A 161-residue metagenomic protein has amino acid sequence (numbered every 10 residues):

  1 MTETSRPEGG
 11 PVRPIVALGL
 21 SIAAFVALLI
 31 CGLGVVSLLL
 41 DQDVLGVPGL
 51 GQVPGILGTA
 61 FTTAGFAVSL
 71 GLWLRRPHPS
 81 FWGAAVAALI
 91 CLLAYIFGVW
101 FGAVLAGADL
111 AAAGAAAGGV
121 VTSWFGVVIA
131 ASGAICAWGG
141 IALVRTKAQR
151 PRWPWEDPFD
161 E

Functional and structural regions predicted by a protein language model:
M1-G46, G51-I56, S69-L70: Transmembrane alpha-helical insertion/packing segments
T2-V16, V44-L45, A64-A88, V104-A108 (+1 more regions): Cytoplasmic membrane-interface segments at the C-terminal ends of transmembrane helices
G10-P14, I96, F125: Poly-acidic low-complexity segments
L18-L20, I56-L57, F81-A85, V127: Hydrophobic alpha-helical transmembrane segments
S21-A24, W82-V99: Transmembrane alpha-helical segments of multi-pass membrane proteins
A24, G58-F61, I90, V127-S132: Hydrophobic H-region at the start of alpha-helical membrane spans
L28-G32, F66, C91-Y95, V99 (+1 more regions): Alpha-helical transmembrane segments of multipass membrane proteins
I30-T59, G98-V128: Membrane interfacial helix motifs at helix-loop boundaries and amphipathic/re-entrant anchors
